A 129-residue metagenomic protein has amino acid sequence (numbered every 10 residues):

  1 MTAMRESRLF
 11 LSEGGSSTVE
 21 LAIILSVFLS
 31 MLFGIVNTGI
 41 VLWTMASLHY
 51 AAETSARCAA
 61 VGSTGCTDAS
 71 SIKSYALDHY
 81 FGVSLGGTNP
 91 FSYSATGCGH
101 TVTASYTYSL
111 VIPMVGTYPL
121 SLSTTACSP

Functional and structural regions predicted by a protein language model:
T2, S105-P129: Low-complexity, S/T/G/P-rich flexible repeat/linker segments used as non-globular hinges and stalks within
T2-A76: Alpha-helical assembly-interface signal, strongest on the long, hydrophobic N-terminal helix that forms
R5, G14, T18, G86 (+2 more regions): Short, solvent-exposed coil/turn segments
L25, N89, I112, G116: Solvent-exposed, flexible loop/coil residues
Y50, T54-S105, T125-P129: Short amphipathic secondary-structure patches
